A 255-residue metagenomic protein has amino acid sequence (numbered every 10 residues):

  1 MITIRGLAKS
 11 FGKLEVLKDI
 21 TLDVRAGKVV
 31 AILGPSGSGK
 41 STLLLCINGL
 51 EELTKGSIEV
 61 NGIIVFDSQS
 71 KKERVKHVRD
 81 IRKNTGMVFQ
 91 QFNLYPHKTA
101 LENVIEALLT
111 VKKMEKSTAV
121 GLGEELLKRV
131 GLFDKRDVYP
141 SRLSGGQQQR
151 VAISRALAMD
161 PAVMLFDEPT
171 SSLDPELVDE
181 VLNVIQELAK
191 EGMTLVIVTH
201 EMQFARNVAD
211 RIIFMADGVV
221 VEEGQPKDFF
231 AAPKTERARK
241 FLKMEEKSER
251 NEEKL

Functional and structural regions predicted by a protein language model:
N48: Helix-to-loop junction immediately C-terminal to a conserved catalytic motif
G56-D67: Conserved ABC transporter NBD signature motif
V65-G86, S117, A232-P233: ABC ATPase NBD coupling module
V138-S141, M159, E191: Conserved signature/switch motifs of ABC ATPase nucleotide-binding domains
M164-D167: Catalytic Walker B motif of ABC-type/P-loop ATPase nucleotide-binding domains
E223-G224: ABC ATPase "signature
